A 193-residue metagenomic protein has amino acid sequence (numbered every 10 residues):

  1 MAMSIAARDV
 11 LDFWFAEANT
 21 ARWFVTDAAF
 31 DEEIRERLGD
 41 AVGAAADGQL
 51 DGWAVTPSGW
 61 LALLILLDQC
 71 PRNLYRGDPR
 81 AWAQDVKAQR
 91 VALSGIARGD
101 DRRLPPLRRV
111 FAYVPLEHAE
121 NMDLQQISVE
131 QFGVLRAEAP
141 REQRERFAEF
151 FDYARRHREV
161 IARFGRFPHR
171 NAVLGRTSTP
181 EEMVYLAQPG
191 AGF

Functional and structural regions predicted by a protein language model:
A2-F193: Intrinsically disordered, low-complexity activation-like regions
